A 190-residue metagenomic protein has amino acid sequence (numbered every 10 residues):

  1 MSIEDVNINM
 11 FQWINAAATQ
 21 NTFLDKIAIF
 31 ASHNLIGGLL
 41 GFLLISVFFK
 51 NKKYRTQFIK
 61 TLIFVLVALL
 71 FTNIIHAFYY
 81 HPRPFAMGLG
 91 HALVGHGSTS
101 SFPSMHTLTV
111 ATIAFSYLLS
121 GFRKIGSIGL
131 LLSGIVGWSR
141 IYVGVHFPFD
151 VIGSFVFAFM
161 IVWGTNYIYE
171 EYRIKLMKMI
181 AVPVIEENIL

Functional and structural regions predicted by a protein language model:
M1-G37, N73-T99, I180-L190: N-terminal transmembrane-helix/juxtamembrane module of multi-pass inner/ER membrane proteins
N21-F23, K53-Q57, G121-I128: Membrane-helix interface segments
N34, G38, T61-N73, F155 (+1 more regions): Alpha-helical transmembrane spans of integral membrane proteins, capturing the lipid-embedded, hydrophobic core of TM
G41-F71: Interfacial segments of alpha-helical transmembrane regions
L44, F71, I75, Y79 (+2 more regions): Alpha-helical membrane-inserting segments
F49-K50, Y79-Y80, V143-F147: Short helix-capping/hinge motifs at transmembrane helix termini and TM-loop junctions
I63-F78, G126-S139: Small-polar-interrupted transmembrane alpha-helices in polytopic inner-membrane proteins
V94-L190: Membrane-embedded catalytic cores of phosphoryl/pyrophosphoryl-handling enzymes
